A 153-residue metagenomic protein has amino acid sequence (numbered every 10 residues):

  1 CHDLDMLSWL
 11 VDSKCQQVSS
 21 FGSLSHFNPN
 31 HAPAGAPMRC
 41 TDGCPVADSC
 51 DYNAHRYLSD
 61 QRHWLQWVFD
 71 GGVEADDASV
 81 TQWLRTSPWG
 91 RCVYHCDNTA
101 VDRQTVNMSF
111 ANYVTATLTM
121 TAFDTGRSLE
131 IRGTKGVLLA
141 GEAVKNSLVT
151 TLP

Functional and structural regions predicted by a protein language model:
C1-S147: Contiguous beta-strand/loop segments that form the cofactor/metal-binding neighborhood of enzyme cores
T150-L152: Long, flexible, surface-exposed domains enriched in hydrophobic/aromatic residues that mediate membrane interaction
